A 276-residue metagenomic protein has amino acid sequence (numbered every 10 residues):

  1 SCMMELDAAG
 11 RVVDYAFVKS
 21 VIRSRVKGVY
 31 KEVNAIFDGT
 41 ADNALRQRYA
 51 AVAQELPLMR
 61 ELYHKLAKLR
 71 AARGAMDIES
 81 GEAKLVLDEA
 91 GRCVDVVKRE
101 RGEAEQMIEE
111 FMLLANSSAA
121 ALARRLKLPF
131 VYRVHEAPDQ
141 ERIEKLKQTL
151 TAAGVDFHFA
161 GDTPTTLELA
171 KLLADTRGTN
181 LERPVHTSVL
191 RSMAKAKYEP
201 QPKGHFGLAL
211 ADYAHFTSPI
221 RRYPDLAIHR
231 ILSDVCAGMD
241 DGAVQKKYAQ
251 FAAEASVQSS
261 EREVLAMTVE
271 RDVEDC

Functional and structural regions predicted by a protein language model:
S1-C276: Conserved, carboxylate-rich catalytic/transport cores that coordinate ions
